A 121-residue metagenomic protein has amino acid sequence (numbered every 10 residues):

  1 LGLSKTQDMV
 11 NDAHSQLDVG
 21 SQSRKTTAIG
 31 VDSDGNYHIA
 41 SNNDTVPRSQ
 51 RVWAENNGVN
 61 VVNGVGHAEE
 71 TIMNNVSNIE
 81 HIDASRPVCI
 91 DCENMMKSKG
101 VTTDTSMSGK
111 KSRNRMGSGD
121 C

Functional and structural regions predicted by a protein language model:
L1-C121: Zinc-dependent deaminase catalytic domain
